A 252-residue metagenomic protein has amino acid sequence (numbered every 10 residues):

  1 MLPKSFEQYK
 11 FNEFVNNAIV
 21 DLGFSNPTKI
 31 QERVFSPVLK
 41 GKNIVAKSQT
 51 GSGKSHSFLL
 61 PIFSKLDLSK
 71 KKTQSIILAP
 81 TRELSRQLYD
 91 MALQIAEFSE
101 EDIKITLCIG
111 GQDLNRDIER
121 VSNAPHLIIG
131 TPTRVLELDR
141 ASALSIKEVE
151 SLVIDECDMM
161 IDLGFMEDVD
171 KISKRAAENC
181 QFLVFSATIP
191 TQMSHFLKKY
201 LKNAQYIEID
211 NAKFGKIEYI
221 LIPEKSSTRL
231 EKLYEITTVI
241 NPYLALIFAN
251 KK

Functional and structural regions predicted by a protein language model:
M1-K47: Conserved pre-motif I regulatory segment
E32-I44, S55-K70, M91-A96, L136: Walker A/P-loop NTP-binding motif
K40-A46, K71-S75, P125-H126, P242-L244: Pre-Walker A (Motif I) flank of P-loop NTPase domains
S48-S52: The conserved Walker
K71-R140, E148-S151: Conserved nucleic-acid-binding Ia/Ib motif block in the N-terminal RecA-like helicase ATPase lobe
M91, S145-D210: Post-DEXD/H (motif II) to motif III coupling segment of the RecA-like Helicase ATP-binding lobe
S99-G111, Q205-I209, L244-F248: Conserved RecA-like helicase motor-core motifs
K216-K251: Conserved interdomain hinge at the start of the Helicase C-terminal
